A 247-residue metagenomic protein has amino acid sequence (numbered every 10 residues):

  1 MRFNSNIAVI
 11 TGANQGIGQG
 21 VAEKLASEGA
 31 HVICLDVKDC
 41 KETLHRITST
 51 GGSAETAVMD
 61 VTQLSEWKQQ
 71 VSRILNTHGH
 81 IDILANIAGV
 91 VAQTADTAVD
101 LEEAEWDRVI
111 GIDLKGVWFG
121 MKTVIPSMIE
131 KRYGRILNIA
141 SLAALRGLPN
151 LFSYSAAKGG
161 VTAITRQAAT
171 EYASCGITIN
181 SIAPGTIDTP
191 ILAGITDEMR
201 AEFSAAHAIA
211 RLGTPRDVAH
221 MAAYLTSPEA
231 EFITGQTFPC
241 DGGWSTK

Functional and structural regions predicted by a protein language model:
N14-Q15: Conserved glycine-rich cofactor-binding loop
E28-E42: Conserved glycine-rich Rossmann-like NAD(P)H-binding loop of the short-chain dehydrogenase/reductase
T94-A98, E102-I110, L192, M199 (+1 more regions): Substrate-binding pocket helix/loop in short-chain dehydrogenase/reductase
A95, R146, A206, A223 (+1 more regions): Short C-terminal tail/terminal secondary-structure segment of NAD(P)H-dependent dehydrogenase/reductase domains
V99-W118, Y133-L137, V161, I209: Catalytic Tyr-X3-Lys loop
M121, A157, T165: Active-site helix of classical SDR
P126, T170-S174, E231: Alpha-helical segment proximal to the catalytic Tyr-Lys
S141: Residue(s) in the substrate-gating loop at a strand-loop-helix junction that position the organic substrate next
